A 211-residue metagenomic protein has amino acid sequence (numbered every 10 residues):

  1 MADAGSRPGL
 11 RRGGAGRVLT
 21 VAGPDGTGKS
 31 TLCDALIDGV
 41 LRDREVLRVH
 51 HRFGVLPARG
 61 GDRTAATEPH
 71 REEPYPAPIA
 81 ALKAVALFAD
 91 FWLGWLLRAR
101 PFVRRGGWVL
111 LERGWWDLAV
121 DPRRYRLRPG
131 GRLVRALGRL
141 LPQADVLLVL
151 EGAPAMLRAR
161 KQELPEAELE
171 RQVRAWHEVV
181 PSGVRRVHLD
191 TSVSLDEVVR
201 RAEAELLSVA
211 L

Functional and structural regions predicted by a protein language model:
M1-V18: Extreme N-terminal, non-catalytic leader segments that precede Walker-type/kinase nucleotide-binding cores
V21: Hydrophobic anchor at the beta1->P-loop junction of P-loop NTPases
P24: P-loop (Walker A) phosphate-binding loop of NTP-binding proteins
K29: Conserved lysine of the Walker
L32: Hydrophobic positions on the alpha1 helix immediately C-terminal to the Walker A/P-loop
H51-R126, G131-R132: ATP-dependent small-molecule kinase phosphotransfer cores that center on conserved nucleotide phosphate-binding segments
W116-V179: A glycine- and Lys/Arg-enriched "phosphate-lid" helix/loop adjacent to the NTP-binding pocket of small-molecule kinases
A155, Q162-L211: NTP-dependent small-molecule kinase module
